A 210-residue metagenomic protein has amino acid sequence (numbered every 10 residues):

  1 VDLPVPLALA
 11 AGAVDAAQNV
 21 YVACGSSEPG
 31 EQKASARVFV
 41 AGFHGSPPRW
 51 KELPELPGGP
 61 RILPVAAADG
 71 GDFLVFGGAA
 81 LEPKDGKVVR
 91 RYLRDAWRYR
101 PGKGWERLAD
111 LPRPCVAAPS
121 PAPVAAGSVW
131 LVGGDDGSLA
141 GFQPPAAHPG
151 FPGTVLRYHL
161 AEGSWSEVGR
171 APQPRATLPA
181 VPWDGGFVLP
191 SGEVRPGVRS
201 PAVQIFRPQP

Functional and structural regions predicted by a protein language model:
V1-P210: Kelch-like beta-propeller repeat domains
